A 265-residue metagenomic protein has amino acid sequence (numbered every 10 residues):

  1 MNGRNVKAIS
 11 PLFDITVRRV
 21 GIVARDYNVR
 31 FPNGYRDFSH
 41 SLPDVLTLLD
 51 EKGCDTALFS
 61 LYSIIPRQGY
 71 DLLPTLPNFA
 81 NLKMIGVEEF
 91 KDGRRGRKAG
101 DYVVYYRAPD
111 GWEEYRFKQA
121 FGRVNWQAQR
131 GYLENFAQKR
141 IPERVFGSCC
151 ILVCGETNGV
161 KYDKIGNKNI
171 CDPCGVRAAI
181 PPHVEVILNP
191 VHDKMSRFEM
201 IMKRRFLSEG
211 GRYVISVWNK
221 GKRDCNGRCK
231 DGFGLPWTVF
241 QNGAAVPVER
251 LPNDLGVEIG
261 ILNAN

Functional and structural regions predicted by a protein language model:
N2, R94-E185, L255-N265: Active-site catalytic loop in hydrolytic enzyme cores
V6-N33, G147-N158, L188-P190: Active-site-proximal beta-strand elements of phosphoester/diester hydrolases
D14-T16, T47-G53, P77-F79, E143-F146 (+2 more regions): Flexible, charged surface loops at secondary-structure boundaries
T16-D71: Short, conserved active-site loops that position catalytic residues or coordinate cofactors/metal ions across diverse
V23-R25, K118, V217: Conserved beta-strand termini and adjacent loop/short-helix elements that scaffold enzyme active sites in alpha/beta
F31-F38, S60-G69, R94-R97, V124-A128 (+2 more regions): Acidic-and-aromatic substrate-binding clefts and catalytic sites of carbohydrate-active enzymes
C54, L82, G100-Y102, S148-C149 (+1 more regions): Short, surface-exposed beta-edge/turn micro-motifs
Y62-I85, F90, R97, V160-I261: CN hydrolase (nitrilase-like) catalytic-core segments centered on the catalytic cysteine and neighboring Lys/Glu
